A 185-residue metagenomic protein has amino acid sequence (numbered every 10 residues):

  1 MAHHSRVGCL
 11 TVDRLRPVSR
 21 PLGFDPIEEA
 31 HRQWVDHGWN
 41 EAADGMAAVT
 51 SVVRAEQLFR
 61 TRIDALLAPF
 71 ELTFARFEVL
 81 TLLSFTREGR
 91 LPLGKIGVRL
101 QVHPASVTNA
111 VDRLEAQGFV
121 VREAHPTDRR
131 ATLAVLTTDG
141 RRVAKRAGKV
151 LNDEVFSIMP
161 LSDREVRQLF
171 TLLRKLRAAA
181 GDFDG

Functional and structural regions predicted by a protein language model:
M1-F70: N-terminal leader segment of winged-helix/HTH proteins
E28, T61, F77, V150-D153: A generic alpha-helix surface/boundary motif
W39-N40, L66-L67, P104, R122-E123 (+1 more regions): Short helix-to-loop capping/linker segments positioned immediately adjacent to catalytic or ligand/cofactor-binding
A43, T50-V53, Q57, T61-H103 (+1 more regions): N-terminal helix-turn-helix DNA-binding core of bacterial DNA-binding proteins
F59, L100, V143-M159, L176-F183: Alpha-helical linker/hinge and terminal dimerization helices associated with HTH transcriptional regulators
D112-T171: Charged, amphipathic alpha-helical coiled-coil/dimerization segments
R164-G185: Exposed, interaction-prone assembly regions rather than primary DNA-binding/catalytic cores
